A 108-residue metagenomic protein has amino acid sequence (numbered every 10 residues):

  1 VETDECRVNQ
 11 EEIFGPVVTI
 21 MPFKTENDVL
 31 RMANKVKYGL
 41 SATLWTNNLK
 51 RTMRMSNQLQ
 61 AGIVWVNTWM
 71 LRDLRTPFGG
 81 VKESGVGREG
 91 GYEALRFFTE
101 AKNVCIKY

Functional and structural regions predicted by a protein language model:
V1-Y108: Conserved C-terminal structural/oligomerization subdomain of aldehyde/semialdehyde dehydrogenase
